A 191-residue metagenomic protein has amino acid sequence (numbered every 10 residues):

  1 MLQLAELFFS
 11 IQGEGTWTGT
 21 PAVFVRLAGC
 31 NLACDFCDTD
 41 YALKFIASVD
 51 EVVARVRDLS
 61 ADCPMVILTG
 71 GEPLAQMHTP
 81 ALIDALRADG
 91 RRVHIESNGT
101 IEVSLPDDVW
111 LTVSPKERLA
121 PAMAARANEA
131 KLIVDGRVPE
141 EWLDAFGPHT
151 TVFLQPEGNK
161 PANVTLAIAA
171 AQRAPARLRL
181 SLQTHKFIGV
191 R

Functional and structural regions predicted by a protein language model:
M1-A28, L32-F36, R179, Q183 (+1 more regions): Flexible, acidic/Gly-rich N-terminal and inter-domain linker regions that tether and position cofactor-handling modules
L2-F9, A22, A33-D108: Conserved Radical SAM active-site core
F24, M65-I67, K131, F153: Short aromatic/hydrophobic contact patches that present stacked aromatics for nucleic-acid/ligand binding
A28-L32, L59, L143-F146: Short amphipathic alpha-helical segments, especially helix-boundary/capping motifs
A75-R191: Conserved AdoMet/S-adenosylmethionine-binding subsite of the radical SAM
